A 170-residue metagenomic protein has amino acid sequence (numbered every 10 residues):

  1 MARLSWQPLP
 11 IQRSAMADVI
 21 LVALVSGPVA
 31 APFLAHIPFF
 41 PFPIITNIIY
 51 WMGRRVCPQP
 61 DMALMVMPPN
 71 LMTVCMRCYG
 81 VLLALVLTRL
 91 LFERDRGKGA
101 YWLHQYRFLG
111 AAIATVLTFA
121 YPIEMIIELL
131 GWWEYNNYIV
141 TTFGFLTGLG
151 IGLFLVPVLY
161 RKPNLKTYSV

Functional and structural regions predicted by a protein language model:
M1-I11, D95-F108, N164-V170: Membrane-interfacial, low-structure loops and terminal tails that flank and connect transmembrane helices in multi-pass
Q7-A17, L103-I113, W133-I139: Membrane-interface helix-boundary signature
Q12-F42: N-terminal signal-anchor transmembrane alpha helix
L21, L83-L90, F145-R161: Hydrophobic cores of alpha-helical transmembrane segments in multi-pass inner/ER membrane proteins, independent
A23-P28, R54, A84, H104-L130: Small-polar-interrupted transmembrane alpha-helices in polytopic inner-membrane proteins
H36-V74: Extracytosolic (periplasmic/ER-lumenal) interhelical loops and adjacent juxtamembrane/interface segments of multi-pass
P60-M76, P122-L146: Interfacial helix-loop-helix junctions of multi-pass membrane proteins
T73-D95: Hydrophobic alpha-helical transmembrane segments
